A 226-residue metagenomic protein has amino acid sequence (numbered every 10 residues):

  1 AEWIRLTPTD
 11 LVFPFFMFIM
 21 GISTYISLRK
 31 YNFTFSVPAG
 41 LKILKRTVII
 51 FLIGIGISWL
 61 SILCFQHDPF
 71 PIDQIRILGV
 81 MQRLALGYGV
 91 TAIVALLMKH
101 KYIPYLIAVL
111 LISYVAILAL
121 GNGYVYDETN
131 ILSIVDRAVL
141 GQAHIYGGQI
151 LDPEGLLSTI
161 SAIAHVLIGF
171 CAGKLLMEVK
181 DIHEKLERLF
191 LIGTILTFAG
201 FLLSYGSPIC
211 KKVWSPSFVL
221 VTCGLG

Functional and structural regions predicted by a protein language model:
A1-G226: Alpha-helical transmembrane segments and their immediate juxtamembrane cytosolic regions
